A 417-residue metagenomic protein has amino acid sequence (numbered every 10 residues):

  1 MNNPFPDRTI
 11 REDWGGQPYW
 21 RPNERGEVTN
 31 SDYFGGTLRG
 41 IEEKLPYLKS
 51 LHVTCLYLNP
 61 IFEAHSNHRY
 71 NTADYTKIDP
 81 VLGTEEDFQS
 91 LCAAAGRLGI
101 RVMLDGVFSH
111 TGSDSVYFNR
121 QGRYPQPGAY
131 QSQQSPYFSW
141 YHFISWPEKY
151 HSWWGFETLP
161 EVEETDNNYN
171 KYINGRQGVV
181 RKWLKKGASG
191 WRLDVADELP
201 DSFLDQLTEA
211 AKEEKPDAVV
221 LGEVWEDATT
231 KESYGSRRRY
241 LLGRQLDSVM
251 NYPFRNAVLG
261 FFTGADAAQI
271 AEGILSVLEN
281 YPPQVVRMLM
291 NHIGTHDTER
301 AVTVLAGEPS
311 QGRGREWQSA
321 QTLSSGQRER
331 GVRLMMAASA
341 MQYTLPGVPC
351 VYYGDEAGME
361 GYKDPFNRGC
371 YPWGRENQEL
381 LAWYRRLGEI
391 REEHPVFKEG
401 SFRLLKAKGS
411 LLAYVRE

Functional and structural regions predicted by a protein language model:
M1-R101, V116-R120, E163: N-terminal structural segment of carbohydrate-active enzymes
D7-T29, Y33, E226, A257-G260 (+2 more regions): Loop/helix patches that line or flank the sugar-binding groove of alpha-linked glycan CAZymes
P22-R39, N71-E85, G155-Y172, A188-E198 (+3 more regions): The substrate-binding groove and active-site-proximal loops of carbohydrate-active enzymes, especially glycoside
G35-Y47, D166-L184, L334-M341: Short, acidic/polar
L48, L58, Y75, A95 (+8 more regions): Conserved, mostly hydrophobic/aromatic
C92-I100, S109-H110, S115-Q126, V179-R181 (+6 more regions): Active-site-proximal helices and loops of the catalytic beta/alpha 8
V116-E163, A267-Y281: Core domains of carbohydrate- and sulfate-ester-processing enzymes
